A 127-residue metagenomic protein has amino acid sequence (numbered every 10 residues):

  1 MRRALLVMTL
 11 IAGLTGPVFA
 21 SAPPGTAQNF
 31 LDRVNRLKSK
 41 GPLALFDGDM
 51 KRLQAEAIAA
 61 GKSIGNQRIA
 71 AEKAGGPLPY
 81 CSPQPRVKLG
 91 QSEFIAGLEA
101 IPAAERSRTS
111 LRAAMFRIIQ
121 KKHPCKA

Functional and structural regions predicted by a protein language model:
A4-G13: Sec-dependent N-terminal signal peptides
T15-P17: N-terminal signal peptide c-region/cleavage motif recognized by signal peptidases
S21-G97, I118: Short N-proximal segments of mature Sec-exported proteins
A59, S63, E99-S110: Short, highly charge-biased, low-complexity peptide segments
E105-A127: C-terminal partner/receptor-binding element of secreted or periplasmic proteins
